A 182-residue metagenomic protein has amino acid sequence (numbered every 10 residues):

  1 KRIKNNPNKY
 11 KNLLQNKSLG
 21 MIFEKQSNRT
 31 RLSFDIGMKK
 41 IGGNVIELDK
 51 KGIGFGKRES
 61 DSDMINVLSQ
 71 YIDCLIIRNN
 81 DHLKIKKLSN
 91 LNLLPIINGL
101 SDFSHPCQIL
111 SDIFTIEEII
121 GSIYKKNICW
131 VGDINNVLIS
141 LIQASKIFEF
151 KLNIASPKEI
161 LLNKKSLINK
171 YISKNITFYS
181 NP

Functional and structural regions predicted by a protein language model:
K1-P182: Structural/interface elements that position substrates and couple domains in central-metabolism enzymes
